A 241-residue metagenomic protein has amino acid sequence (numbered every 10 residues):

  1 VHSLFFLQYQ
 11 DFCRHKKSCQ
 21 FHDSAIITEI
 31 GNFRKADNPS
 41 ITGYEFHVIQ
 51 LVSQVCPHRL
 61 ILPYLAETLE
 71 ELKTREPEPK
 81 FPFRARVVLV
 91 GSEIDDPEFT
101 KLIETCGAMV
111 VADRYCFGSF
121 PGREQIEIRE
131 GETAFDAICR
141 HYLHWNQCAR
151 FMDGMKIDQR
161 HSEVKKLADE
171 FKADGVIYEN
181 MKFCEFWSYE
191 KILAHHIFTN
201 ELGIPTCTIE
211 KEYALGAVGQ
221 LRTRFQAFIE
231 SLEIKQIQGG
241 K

Functional and structural regions predicted by a protein language model:
V1, G131-Y142, R224-G239: A polyampholytic, Gly/Pro-enriched intrinsically disordered region
V1-R123, D153: A charged, amphipathic alpha-helical module
F6-C13, R140-R160, I234-K241: Extended, charge-rich low-complexity interaction segments
I94-E98, G118-E124, H161-S162, F183-W187 (+1 more regions): Flexible loop/turn segments at secondary-structure boundaries
A112-D158: Flexible internal linker/loop segments at domain or repeat junctions
M155-K172, E190: A short, acidic, amphipathic alpha-helical segment used as a generic capping/interface helix at domain edges
A173-K182: Acidic beta-strand-to-loop metal/phosphate-binding motif
W187, I192-K241: Peripheral docking tails and interdomain loops at the edges of cofactor- or intermediate-handling domains
